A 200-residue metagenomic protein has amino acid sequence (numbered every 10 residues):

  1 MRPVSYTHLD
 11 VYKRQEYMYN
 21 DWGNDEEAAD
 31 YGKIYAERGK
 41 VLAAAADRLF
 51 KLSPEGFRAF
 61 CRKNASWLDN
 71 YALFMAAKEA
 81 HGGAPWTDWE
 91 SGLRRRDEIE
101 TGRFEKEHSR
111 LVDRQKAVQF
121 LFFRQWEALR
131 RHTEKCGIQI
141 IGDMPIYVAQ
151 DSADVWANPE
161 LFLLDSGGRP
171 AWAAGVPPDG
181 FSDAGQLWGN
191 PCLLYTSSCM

Functional and structural regions predicted by a protein language model:
M1-R2, L9: A structural signal for the main folded, soluble domain(s) of proteins
T7-Q15, Y195-M200: Conserved small/polar residues in nucleotide/adenosyl-binding loops
R14-L194: Active-site-proximal, well-structured secondary-structure segments within enzyme catalytic domains
